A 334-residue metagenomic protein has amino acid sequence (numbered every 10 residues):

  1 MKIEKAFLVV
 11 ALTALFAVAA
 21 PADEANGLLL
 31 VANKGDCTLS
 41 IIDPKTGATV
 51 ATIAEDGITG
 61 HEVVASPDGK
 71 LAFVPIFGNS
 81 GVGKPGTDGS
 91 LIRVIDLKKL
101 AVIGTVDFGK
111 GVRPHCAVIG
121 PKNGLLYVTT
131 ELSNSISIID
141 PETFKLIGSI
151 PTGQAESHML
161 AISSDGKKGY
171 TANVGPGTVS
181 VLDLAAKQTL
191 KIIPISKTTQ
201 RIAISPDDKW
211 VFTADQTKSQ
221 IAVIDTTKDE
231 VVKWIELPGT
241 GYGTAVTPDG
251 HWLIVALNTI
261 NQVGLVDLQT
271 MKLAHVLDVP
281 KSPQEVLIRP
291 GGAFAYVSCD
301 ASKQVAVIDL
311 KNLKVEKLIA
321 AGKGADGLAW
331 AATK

Functional and structural regions predicted by a protein language model:
M1-I3: N-terminal secretory signal peptides that target proteins for export/translocation
K5, L12-K334: Predominantly soluble domains enriched in secretory-pathway, periplasmic, or organellar proteins
